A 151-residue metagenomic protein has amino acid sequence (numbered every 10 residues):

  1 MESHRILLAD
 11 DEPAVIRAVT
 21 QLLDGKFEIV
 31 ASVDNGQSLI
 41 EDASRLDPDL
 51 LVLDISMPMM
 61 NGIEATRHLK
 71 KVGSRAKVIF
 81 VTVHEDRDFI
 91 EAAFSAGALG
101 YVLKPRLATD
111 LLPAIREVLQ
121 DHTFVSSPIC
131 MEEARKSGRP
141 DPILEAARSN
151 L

Functional and structural regions predicted by a protein language model:
A9-D10, V33, L51: Conserved sequence signature across two-component system core domains
P13-A31: Two-component/phosphorelay signaling modules centered on CheY-like receiver
N35-S38, M60-E64: Acidic catalytic/metal-coordinating carboxylates
E41, I63-R75: Short amphipathic alpha-helix used as the core "switch/output" element in two-component signaling
L46-V52: Active-site beta3 strand of CheY-like receiver
D54, T82: Active-site residues of response regulator receiver
M57: Receiver (REC) domain active-site loop signature in two-component systems and cognate sites in sensor histidine kinases
I90-F94, L99, P105-N150: Short, flexible helix-to-coil linker/hinge segments that flank and couple to helix-turn-helix
